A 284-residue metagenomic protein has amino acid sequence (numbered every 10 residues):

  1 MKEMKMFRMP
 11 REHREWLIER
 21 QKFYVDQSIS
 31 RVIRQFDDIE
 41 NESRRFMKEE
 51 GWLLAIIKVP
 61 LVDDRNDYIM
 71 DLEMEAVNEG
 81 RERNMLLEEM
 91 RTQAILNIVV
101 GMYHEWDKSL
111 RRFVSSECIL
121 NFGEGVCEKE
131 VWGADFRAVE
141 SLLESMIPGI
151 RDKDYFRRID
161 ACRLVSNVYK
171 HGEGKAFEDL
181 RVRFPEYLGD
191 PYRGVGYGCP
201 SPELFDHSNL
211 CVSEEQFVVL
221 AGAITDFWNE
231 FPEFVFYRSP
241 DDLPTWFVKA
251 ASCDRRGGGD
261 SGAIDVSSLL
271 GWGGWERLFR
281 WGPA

Functional and structural regions predicted by a protein language model:
M1-L96, K153-R157, L164, L188-A284: Extended intrinsically disordered or low-complexity regions, especially N/C-terminal cytosolic tails and loops, rather
K5, V100, H104-E214, V218 (+1 more regions): Flexible secondary-structure boundary motifs
